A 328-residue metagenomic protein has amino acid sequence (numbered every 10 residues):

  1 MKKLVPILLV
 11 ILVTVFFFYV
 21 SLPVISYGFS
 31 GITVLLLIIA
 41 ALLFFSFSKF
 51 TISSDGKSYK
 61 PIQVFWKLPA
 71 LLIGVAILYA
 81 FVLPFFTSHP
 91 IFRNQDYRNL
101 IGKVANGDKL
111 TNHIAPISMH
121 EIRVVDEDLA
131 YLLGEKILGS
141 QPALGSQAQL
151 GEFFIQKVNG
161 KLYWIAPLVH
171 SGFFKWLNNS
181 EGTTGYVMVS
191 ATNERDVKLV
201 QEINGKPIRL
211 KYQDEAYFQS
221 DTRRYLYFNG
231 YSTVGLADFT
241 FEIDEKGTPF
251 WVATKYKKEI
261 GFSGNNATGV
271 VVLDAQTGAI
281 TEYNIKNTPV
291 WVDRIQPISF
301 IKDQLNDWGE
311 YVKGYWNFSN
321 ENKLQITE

Functional and structural regions predicted by a protein language model:
K2-K3: Beta-strand-rich luminal/extracellular ectodomains of secretory-pathway glycoproteins, especially N-glycosylated
P6-E328: Soluble extracytoplasmic regions of secretory-pathway and membrane proteins
